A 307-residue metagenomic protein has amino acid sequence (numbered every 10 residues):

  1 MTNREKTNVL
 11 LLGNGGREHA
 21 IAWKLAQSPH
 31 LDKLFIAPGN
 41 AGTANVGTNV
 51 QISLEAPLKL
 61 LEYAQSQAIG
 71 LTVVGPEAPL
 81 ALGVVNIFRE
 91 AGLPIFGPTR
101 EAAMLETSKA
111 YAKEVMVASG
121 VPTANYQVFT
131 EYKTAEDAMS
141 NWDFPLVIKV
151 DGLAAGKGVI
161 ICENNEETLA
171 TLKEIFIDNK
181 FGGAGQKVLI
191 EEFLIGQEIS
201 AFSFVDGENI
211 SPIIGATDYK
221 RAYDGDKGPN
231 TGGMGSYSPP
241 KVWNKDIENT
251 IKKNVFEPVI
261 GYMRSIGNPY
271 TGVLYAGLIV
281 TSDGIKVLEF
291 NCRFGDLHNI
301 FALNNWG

Functional and structural regions predicted by a protein language model:
M1-E101: ATP-binding N-terminal substructure of ATP-dependent carboxylate-amine bond-forming enzymes
I36-A37, V73-V74, I95-P98, N125-V128 (+5 more regions): General beta-strand structural signal in soluble alpha/beta enzymes
A44-G47, M104-A110, Y223-G225: Short, charged, surface-exposed secondary-structure boundary motifs
N49-E55, Q127-E131, C162: Short acidic-hydrophobic, aromatic-tinged amphipathic segments that line or gate anion-handling sites
L93-F96, V115-P122, V150-K157, P229-W243 (+1 more regions): Acidic/polar active-site rim loop that often engages polyanionic ligands
P98-G158: A conserved helix-loop-beta module that forms one wall/lid of the active-site cleft in ATP-utilizing catalytic domains
C162-A302: Internal nucleotide-binding/catalytic subdomain
